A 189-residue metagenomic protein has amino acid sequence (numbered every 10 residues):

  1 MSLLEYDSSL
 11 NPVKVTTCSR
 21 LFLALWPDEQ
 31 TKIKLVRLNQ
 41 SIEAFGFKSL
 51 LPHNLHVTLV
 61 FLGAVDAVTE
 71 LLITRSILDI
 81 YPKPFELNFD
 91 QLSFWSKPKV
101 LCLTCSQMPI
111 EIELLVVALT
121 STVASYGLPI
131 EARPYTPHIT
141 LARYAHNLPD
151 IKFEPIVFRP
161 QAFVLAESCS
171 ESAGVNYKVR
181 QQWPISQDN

Functional and structural regions predicted by a protein language model:
S2-N189: Histidine-dependent nucleotide/RNA phosphoesterase domain, centered on the 2H-phosphoesterase fold with its duplicated
